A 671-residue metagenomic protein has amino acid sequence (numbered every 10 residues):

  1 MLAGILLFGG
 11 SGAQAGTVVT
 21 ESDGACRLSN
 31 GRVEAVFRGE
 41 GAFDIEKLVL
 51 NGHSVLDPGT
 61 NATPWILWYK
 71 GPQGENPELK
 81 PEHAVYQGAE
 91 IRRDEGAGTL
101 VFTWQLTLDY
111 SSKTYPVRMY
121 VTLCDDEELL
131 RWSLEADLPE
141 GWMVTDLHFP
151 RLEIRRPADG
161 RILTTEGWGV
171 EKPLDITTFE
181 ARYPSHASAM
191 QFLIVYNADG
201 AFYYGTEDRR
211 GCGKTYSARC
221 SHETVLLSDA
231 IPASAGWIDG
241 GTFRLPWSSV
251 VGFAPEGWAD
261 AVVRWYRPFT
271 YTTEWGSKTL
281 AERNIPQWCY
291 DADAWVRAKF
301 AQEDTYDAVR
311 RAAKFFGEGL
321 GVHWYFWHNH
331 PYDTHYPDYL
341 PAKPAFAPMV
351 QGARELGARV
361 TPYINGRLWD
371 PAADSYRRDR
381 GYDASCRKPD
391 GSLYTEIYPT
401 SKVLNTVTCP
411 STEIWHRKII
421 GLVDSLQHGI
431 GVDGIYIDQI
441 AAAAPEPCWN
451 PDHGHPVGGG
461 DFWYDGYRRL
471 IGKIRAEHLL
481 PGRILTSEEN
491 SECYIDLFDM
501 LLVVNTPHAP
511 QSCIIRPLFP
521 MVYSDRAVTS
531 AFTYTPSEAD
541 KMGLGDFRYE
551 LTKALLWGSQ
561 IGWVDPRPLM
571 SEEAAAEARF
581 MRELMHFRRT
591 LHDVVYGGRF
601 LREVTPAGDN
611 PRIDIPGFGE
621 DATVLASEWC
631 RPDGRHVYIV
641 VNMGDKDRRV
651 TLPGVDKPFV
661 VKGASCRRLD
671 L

Functional and structural regions predicted by a protein language model:
M1-G9: Bacterial N-terminal signal peptides
T17-L28, V33, G52-L108, K113-H222: Polysaccharide-binding surfaces and accessory modules of carbohydrate-active proteins
E95, L108, S112, L138-L152 (+7 more regions): Conserved structural scaffold segments of CAZyme catalytic domains across common CAZy folds
G241, L245-W247, W463, R468-V655 (+2 more regions): Active-site-proximal substrate-binding groove within the catalytic cores of carbohydrate-active enzymes
F300-K314, W415-H428, F547: Short, acidic/polar
G321-K343, S375-T412, A443-R468: Aromatic- and acidic-residue-enriched carbohydrate-binding clefts of CAZyme catalytic domains
P344-A345, Q351, R359-I430, C513-L518: Active-site-adjacent "subsite" loops/lids of carbohydrate-active enzymes
V407-L497, P510: Active-site neighborhood of glycoside hydrolase catalytic domains
